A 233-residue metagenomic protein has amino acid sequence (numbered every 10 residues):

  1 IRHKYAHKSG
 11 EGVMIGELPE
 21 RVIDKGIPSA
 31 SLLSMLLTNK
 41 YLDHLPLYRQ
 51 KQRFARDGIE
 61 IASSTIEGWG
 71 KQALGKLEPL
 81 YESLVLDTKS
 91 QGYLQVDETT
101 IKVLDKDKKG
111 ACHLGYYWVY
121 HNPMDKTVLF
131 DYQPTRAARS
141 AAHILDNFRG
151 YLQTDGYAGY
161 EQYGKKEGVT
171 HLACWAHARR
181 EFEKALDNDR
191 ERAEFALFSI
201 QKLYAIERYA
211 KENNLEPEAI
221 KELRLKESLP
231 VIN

Functional and structural regions predicted by a protein language model:
R2-A6, E11-N233: Catalytic center-proximal scaffold of phosphoryl-transfer enzymes
